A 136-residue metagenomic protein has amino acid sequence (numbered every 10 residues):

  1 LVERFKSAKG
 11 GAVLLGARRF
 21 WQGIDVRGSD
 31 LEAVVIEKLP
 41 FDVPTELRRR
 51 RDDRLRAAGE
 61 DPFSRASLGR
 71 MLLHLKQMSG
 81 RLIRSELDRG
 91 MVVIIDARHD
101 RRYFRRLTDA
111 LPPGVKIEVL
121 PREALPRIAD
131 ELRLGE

Functional and structural regions predicted by a protein language model:
L1-E136: ASCE RecA-like P-loop NTPase motor cores that couple ATP hydrolysis to mechanical translocation on nucleic acids
